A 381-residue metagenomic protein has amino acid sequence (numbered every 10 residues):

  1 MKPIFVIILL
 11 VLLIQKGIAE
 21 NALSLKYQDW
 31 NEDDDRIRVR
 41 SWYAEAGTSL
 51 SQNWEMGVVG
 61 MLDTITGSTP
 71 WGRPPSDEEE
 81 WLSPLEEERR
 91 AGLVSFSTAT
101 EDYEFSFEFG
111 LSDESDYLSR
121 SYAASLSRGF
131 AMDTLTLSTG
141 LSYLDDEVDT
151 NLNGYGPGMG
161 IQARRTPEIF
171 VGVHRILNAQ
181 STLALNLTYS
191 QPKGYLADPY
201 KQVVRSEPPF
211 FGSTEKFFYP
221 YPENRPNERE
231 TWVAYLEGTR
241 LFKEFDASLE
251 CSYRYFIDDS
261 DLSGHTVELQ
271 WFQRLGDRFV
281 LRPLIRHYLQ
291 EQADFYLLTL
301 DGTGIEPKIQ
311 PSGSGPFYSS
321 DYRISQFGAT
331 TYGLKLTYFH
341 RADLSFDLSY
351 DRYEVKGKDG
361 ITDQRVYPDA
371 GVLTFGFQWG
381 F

Functional and structural regions predicted by a protein language model:
L23-L25, V58-G60, F107-F109, L137-L141 (+5 more regions): Membrane-embedded beta-strand positions of outer-membrane beta-barrel proteins
Y27-N31, L62-T66, T100-D102, L111-S115 (+9 more regions): Transmembrane beta-strands of outer-membrane beta-barrel pores
D29-E32, D77-L82, E108-S112, A123-S125 (+6 more regions): Extracellular loop and loop/strand-boundary signature of outer-membrane beta-barrel proteins
D35-V39, S83-R89, S115-S119, F130-M132 (+6 more regions): Transmembrane beta-barrel outer-membrane domains
R40-A44, R90-V94, R120-A124, R165-V171 (+5 more regions): Hydrophobic, lipid-facing positions within transmembrane beta-strands of outer-membrane proteins
S51-N53, T100-Y103, F130-D133, N178-Q180 (+3 more regions): Outer-membrane beta-barrel channels and translocator barrels
P75-L82, S190-P192, L196-T239, I257-T266 (+2 more regions): Outer membrane beta-barrel transmembrane domains
Q180, P368-F381: Outer-membrane beta-barrel "beta-signal"
